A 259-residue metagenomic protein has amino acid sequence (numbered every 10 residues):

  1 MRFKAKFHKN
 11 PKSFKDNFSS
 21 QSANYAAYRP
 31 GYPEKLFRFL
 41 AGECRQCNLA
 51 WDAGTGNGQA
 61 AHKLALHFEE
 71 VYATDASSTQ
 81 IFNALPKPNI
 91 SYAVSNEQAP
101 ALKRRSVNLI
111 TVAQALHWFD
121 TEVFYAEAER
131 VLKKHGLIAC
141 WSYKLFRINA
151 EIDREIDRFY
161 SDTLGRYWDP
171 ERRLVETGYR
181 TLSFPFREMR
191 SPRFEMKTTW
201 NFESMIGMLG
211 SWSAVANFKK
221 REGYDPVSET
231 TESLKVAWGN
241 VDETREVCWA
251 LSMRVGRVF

Functional and structural regions predicted by a protein language model:
M1-S20: N-terminal, positively charged/glycine-rich alpha-helical extensions of SAM-dependent methyltransferases
A27-N48: Conserved alpha-helix/loop element of class I SAM-dependent methyltransferases that forms part of the SAM/SAH-binding
W51, N57-A99: Class I SAM-dependent methyltransferase SAM/SAH-binding core
Q98-L109: A short acidic, Gly/Pro-enriched loop at the edge of an enzyme's catalytic core that lines a small-molecule cofactor
N108-E122: A short SAM/SAH-binding and catalytic strip from SAM-dependent methyltransferases
V123-K134: A short glycine-rich, Lys/Arg-flanked "PGG" loop and its adjoining helix->strand segment in the class I
K133-W200: Conserved catalytic/acceptor-binding region of the Class I
T177-F259: Conserved Class I S-adenosyl-L-methionine
